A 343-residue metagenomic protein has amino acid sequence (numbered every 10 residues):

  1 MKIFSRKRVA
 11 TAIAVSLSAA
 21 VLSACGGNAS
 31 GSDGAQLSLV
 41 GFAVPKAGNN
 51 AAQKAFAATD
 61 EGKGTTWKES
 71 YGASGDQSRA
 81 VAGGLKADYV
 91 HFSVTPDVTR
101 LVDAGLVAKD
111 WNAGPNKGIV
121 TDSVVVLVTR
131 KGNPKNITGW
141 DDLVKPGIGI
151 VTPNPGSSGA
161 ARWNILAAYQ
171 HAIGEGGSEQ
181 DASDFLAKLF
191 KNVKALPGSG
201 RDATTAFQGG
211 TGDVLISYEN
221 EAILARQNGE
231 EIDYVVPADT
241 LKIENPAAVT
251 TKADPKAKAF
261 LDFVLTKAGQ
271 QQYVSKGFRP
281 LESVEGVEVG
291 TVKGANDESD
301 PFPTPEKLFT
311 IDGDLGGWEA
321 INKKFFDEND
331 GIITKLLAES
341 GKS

Functional and structural regions predicted by a protein language model:
K2-I3, D254-K256, D262-S343: Extracellular/periplasmic juxtamembrane helices and adjacent flexible linkers that interface with membrane partners
A19-A24: C-terminal motif of bacterial Sec signal peptides marking the signal peptidase cleavage site
G26-A29: Bacterial signal peptide processing site
G31-S157, K342: N-terminal segment of the mature folded domain
K54-E61, V144-G200, Q208: Ligand-binding cleft/hinge of the Venus flytrap
I119-V124, L186-L189, P197, R226-K258 (+2 more regions): Periplasmic-binding protein-like
G132-G139, S157, Q170-S178, K252-A257: Short helix-loop capping/hinge motifs at secondary-structure junctions, enriched in acidic/polar residues
E175-T240, P246: Ligand-binding pocket segment of bilobal, Venus flytrap-like solute-binding proteins
